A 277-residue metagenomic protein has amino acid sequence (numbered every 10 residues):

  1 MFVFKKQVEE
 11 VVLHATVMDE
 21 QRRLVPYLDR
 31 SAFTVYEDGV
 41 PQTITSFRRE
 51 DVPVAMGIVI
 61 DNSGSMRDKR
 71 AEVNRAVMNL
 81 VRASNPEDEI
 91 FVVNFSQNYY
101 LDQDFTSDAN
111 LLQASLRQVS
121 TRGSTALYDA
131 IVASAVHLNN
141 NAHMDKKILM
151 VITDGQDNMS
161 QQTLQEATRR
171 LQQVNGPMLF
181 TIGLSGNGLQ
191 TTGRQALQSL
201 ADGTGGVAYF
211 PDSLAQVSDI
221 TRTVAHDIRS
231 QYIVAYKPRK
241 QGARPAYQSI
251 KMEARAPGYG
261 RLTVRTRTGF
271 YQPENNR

Functional and structural regions predicted by a protein language model:
M1-R277: Scaffold/interface architecture of coatomer-like assemblies
